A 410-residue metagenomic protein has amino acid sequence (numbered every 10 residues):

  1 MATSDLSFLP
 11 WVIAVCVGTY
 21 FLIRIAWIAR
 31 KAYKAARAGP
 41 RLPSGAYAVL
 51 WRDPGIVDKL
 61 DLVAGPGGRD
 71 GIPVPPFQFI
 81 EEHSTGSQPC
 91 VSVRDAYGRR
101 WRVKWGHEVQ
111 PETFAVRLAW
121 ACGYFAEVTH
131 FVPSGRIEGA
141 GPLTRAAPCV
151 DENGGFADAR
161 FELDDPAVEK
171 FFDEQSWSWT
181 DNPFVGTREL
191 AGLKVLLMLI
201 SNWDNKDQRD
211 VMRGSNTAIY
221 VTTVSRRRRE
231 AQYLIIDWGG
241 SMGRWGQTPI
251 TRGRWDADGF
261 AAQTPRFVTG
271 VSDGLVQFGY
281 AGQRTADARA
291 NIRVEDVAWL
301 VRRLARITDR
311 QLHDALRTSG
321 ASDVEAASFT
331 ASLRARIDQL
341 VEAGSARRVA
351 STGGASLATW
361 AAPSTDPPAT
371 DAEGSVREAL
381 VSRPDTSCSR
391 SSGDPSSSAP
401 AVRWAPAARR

Functional and structural regions predicted by a protein language model:
A2-F79, D95, R306-V376, L380 (+3 more regions): Regulatory N- and C-terminal appendages and interdomain linkers associated with kinase/kinase-like NTP transferase
G67-E174: Conserved ATP-binding subdomain of kinase catalytic cores across diverse folds
T85, H107-P111, F184-A191, A288-I292 (+3 more regions): Extracytoplasmic/periplasmic, Sec-exported soluble proteins
C90, E112, V116, L193-L196 (+3 more regions): Extracytoplasmic/secreted envelope proteins and their assembly/folding machinery, especially bacterial periplasmic
R100-G106, W179-V185, S319: Second-shell loop/turn segments in exported
V109-E112, R117, F172-I250: Conserved kinase catalytic-core segment
V224-S364: C-terminal catalytic region of ATP-dependent kinase domains
